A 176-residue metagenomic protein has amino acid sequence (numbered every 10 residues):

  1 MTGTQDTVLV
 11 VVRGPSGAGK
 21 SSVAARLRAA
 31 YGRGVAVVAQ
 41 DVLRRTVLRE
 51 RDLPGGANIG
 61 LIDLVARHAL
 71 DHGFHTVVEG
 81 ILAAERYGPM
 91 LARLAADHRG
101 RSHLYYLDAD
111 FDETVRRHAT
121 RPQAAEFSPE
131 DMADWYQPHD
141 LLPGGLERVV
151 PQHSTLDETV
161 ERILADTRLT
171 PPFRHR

Functional and structural regions predicted by a protein language model:
V12: Hydrophobic anchor at the beta1->P-loop junction of P-loop NTPases
P15: P-loop (Walker A) phosphate-binding loop of NTP-binding proteins
A18: ATP-binding Walker
S21: Walker A/P-loop
A25-D71: Conserved substrate/cofactor phosphate-moiety recognition/catalytic segment in nucleotide-dependent phosphotransferases
P54-S102: Glycine-rich phosphate-binding loop used to anchor ATP phosphates in small-molecule kinases, encompassing both
H98-R117, V150: Conserved phosphate-donor/acceptor-positioning beta-strand/loop module used by diverse small-molecule
T120-R176: Small-molecule kinase domains that catalyze NTP-dependent phosphoryl transfer to phosphate-bearing small molecules
